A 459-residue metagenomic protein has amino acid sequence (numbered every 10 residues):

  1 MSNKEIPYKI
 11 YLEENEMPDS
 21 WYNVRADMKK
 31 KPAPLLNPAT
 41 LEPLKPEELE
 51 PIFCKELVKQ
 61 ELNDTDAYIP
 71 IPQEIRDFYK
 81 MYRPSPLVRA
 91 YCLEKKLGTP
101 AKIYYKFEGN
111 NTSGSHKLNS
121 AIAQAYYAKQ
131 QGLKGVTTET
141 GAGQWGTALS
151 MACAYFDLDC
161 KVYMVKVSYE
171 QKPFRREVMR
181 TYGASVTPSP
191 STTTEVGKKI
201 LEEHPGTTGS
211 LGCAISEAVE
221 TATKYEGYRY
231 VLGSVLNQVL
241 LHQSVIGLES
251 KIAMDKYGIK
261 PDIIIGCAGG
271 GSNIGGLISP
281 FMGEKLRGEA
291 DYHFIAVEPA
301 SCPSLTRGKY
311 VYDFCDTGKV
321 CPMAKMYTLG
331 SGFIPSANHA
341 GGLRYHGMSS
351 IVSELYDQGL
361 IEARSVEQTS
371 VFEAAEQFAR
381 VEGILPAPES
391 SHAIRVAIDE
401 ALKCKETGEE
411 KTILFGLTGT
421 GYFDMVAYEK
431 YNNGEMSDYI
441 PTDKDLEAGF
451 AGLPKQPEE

Functional and structural regions predicted by a protein language model:
N3-L133: Positively charged, low-complexity intrinsically disordered leader regions
A67-P70, I200-Q238, I246, G258 (+3 more regions): Active-site/ligand-binding loops adjacent to catalytic centers
P86, Y105, K117, Q124 (+11 more regions): Buried hydrophobic positions in well-ordered alpha/beta secondary-structure cores of metabolic enzymes
F107-L118, V136-W145, L236-V239, I265-G270 (+4 more regions): Active-site nucleophile and cofactor-binding loops and adjacent substrate-binding regions of central metabolic enzymes
S120, A128-V167, K260-I274, F294-I295 (+1 more regions): A short, small-residue-rich loop immediately preceding and capping a beta-strand
A123-L133, T147-D159, R180-T181, I278-G288 (+1 more regions): Alpha-helix C-terminal capping segments
T137, W145-T208, S304-F314, M425-N433: Active-site-proximal loop->helix
A268-G276, Q368-G434: Claisen-condensing/thiolase-fold acyl-transfer catalytic domains that form or cleave C-C bonds in fatty acid
